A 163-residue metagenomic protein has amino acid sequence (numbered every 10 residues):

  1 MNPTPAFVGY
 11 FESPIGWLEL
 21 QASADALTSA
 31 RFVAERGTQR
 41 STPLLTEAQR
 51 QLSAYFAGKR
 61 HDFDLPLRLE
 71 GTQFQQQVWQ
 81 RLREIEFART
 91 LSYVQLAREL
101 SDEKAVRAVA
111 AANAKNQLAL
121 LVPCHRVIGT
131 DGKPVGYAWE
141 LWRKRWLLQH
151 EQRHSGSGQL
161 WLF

Functional and structural regions predicted by a protein language model:
M1-K104, H150-F163: Basic nucleic-acid-binding alpha-helical/helix-turn surface characteristic of O6-alkylguanine DNA
G9, N116-L118: A generic hydrophobic-helix recognition signal that picks specific residues within alpha-helical hydrophobic
L82, C124-H125, L147: Structural signal for hydrophobic
A97, R107, V122, P134 (+1 more regions): Flexible, gly/pro- and Lys/Arg-enriched active-site loops
R107-N116: Regulatory, non-catalytic segments
L120-I128: Short Lys/Arg-enriched helix C-cap and helix-to-coil transition segments that create basic nucleic-acid-contact patches
T130-F163: …primarily DNA-binding HTH/wHTH and HhH modules…
